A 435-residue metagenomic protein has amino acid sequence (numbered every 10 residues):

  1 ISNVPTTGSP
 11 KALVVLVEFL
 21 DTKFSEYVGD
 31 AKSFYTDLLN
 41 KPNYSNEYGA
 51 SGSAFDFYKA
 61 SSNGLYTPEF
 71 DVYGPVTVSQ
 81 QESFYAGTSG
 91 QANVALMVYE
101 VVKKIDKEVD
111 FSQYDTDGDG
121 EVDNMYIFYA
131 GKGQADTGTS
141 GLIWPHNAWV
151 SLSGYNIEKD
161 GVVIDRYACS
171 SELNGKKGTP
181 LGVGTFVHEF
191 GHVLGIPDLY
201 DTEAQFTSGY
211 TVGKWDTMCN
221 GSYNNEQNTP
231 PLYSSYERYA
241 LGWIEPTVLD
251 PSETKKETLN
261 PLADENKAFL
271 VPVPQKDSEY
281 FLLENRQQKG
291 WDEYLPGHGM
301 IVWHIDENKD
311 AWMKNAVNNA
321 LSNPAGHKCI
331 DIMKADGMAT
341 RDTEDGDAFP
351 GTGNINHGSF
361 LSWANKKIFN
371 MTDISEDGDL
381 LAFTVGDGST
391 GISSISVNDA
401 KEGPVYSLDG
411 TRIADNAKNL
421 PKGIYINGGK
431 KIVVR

Functional and structural regions predicted by a protein language model:
I1-P5, T384-D399: Low-complexity, Pro/Thr/Ser/Gly/Ala-rich linker/spacer regions in secreted, extracellular modular proteins
I1-T211, W215-E226, E237, W312 (+2 more regions): Active-site-proximal segment of zinc-dependent metalloprotease catalytic domains
P10-V15, D123-M125, G182-V183, D216 (+6 more regions): Residue-level detector of short, conserved catalytic/binding motifs and their immediate flanks
V15, V271-V273, P404-Y406: A short beta-strand micro-motif
S25-D37, K41-L65, E69-V72, T137-K176 (+1 more regions): Non-catalytic C-terminal accessory/binding modules of secreted extracellular proteins
G118, E189, K276, L408-G410 (+1 more regions): Short, ordered coil/turn segments that flank beta-strands lining enzyme active or ligand-binding pockets
F190, E237, G242-W243, P261: C-terminal accessory segments of proteins
T390-R435: C-terminal outer-membrane/trafficking sorting elements
